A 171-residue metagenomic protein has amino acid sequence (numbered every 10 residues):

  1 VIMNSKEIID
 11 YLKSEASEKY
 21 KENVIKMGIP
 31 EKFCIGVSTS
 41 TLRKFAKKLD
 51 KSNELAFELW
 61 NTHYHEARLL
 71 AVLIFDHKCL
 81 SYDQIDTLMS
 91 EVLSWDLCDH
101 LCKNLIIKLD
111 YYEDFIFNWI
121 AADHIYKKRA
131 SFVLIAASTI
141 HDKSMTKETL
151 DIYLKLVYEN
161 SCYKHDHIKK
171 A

Functional and structural regions predicted by a protein language model:
I2-A171: Alpha-helical scaffold domains
